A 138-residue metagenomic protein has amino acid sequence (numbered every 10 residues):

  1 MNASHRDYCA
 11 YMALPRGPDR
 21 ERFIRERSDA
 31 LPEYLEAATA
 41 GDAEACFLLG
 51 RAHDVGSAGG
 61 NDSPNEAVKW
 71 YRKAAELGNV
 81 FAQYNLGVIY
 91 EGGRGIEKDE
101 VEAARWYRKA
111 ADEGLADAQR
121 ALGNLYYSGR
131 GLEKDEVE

Functional and structural regions predicted by a protein language model:
M1, T39-D42, V55-S57, E76-N79 (+5 more regions): Short helix-capping/linker turns of helical repeat alpha-solenoids
M1-A52: N-terminal segments that cap or nucleate solenoid repeat domains
A3-S4, A10-Y11, A30, G50 (+5 more regions): Small-residue hotspots
D7-G17, L48-V55, Q83-G92, A121-S128: Hydrophobic face of amphipathic alpha-helices that form TPR/SEL1-like repeat modules and related alpha-solenoid
R22-E33, G60-W70, E97-W106, E133-E138: Structural signature of tandem alpha-helical TPR/SEL1-like repeats, specifically the intra-repeat loop/turn
L35-A37, K73-A74, K109-A110: Canonical positions in the second alpha-helix
